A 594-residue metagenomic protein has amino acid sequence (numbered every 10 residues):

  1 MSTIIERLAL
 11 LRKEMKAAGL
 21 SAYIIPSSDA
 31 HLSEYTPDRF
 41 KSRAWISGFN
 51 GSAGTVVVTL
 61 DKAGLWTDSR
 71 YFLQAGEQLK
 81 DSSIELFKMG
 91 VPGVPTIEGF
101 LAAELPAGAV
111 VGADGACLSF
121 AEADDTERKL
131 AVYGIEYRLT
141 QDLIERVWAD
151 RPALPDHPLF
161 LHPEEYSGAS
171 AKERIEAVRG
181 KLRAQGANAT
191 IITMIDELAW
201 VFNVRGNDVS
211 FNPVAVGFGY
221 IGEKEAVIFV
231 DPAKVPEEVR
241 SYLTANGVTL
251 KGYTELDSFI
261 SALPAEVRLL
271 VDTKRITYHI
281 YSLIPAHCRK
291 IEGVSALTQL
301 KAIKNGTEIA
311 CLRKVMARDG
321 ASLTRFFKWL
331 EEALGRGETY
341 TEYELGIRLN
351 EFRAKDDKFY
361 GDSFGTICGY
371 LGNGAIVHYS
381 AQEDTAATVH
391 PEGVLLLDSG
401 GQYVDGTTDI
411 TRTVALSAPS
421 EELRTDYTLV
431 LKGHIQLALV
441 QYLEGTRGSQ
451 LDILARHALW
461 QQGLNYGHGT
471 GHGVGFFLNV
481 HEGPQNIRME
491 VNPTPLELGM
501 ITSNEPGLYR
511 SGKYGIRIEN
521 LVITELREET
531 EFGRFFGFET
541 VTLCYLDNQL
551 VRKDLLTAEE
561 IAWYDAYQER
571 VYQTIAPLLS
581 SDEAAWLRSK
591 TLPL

Functional and structural regions predicted by a protein language model:
M1-L594: Active-site neighborhoods and metal-handling regions in enzymes and metal-associated proteins
